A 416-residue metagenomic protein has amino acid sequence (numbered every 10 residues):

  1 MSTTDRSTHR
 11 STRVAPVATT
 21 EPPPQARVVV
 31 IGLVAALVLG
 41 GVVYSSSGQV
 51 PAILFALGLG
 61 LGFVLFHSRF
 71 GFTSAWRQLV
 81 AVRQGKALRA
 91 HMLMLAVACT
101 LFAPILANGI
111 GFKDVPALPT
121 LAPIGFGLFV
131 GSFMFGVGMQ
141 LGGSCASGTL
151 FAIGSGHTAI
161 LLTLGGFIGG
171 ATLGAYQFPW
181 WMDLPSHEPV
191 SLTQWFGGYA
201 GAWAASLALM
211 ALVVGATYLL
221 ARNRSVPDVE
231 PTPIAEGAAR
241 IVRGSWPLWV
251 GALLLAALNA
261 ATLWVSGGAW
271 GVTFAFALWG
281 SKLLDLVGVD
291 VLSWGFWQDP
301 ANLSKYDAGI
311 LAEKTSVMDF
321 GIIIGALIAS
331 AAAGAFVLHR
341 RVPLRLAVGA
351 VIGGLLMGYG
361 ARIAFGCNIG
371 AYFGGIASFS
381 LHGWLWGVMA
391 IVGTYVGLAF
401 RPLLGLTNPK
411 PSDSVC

Functional and structural regions predicted by a protein language model:
S2-C416: Membrane-interfacial helix-loop segments of redox and metal-homeostasis proteins, especially TM-loop-TM junctions
